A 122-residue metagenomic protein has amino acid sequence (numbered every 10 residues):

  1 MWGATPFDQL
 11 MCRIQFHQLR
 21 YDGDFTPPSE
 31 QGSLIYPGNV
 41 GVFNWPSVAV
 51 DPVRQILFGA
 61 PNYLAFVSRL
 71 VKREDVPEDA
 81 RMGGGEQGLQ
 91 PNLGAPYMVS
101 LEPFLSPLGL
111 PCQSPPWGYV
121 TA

Functional and structural regions predicted by a protein language model:
M1-A122: Beta-sheet-rich non-transmembrane sensory/scaffold domains
